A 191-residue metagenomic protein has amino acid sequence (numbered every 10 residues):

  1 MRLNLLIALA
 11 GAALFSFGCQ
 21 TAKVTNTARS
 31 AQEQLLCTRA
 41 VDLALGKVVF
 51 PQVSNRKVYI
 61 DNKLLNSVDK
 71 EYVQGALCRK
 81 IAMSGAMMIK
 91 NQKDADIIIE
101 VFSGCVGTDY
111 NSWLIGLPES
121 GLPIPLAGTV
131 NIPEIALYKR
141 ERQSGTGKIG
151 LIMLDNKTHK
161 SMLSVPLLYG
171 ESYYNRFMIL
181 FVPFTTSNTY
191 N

Functional and structural regions predicted by a protein language model:
M1-I7: Bacterial N-terminal signal peptides that target proteins for export
L3, K63, F102-V106: Histidine- and/or cysteine-centered catalytic micro-motif in compact active-site loops
C19-G85, F181, T185-N191: A structural "domain/chain start" motif
R79, M83-M88, Q92-K160, L168-N191: Surface-exposed short loop/turn segments
